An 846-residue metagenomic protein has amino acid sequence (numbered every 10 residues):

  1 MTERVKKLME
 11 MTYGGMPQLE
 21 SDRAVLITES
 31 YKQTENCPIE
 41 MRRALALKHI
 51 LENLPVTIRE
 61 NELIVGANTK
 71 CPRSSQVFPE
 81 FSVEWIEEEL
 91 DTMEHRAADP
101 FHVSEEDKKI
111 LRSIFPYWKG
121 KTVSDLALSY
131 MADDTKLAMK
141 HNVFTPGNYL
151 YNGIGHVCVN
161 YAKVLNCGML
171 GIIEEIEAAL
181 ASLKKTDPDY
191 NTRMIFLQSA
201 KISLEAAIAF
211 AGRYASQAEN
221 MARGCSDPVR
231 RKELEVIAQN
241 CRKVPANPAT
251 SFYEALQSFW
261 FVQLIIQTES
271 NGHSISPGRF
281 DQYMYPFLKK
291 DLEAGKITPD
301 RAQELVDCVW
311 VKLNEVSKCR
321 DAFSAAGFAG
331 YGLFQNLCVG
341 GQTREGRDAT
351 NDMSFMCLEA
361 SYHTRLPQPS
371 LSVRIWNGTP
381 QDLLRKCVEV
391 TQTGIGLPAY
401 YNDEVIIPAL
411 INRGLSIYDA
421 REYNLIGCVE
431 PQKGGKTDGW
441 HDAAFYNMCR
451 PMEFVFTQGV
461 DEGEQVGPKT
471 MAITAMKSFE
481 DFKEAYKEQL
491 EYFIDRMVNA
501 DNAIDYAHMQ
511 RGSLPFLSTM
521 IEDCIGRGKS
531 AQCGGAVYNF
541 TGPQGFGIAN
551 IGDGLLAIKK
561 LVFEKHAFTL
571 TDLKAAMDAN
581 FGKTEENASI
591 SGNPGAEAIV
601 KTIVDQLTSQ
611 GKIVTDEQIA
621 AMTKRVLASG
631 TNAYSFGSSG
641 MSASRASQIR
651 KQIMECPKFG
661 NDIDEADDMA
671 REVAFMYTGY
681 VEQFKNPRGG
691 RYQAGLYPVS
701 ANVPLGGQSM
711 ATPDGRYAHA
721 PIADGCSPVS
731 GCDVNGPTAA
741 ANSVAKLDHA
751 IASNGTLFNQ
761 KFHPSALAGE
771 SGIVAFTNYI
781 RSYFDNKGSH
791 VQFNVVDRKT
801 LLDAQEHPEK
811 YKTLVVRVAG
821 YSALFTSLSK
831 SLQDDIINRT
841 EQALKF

Functional and structural regions predicted by a protein language model:
M1-A200, V229, E233-N240, V244-F846: Conserved catalytic cores of very large enzyme subunits
L204: Second-shell loop/turn segments in exported
Y214: Basic DNA-binding region of bZIP-type proteins
A218-L234: Short, Lys/Glu-rich amphipathic helical modules
